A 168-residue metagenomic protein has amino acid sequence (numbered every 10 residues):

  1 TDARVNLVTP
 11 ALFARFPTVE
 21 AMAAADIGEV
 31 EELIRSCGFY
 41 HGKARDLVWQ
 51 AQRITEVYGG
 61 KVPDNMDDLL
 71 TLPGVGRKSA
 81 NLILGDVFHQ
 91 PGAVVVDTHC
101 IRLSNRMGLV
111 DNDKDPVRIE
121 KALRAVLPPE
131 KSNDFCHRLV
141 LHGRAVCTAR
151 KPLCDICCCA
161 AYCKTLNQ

Functional and structural regions predicted by a protein language model:
T1-Q168: Catalytic cores of DNA base-excision repair glycosylases
